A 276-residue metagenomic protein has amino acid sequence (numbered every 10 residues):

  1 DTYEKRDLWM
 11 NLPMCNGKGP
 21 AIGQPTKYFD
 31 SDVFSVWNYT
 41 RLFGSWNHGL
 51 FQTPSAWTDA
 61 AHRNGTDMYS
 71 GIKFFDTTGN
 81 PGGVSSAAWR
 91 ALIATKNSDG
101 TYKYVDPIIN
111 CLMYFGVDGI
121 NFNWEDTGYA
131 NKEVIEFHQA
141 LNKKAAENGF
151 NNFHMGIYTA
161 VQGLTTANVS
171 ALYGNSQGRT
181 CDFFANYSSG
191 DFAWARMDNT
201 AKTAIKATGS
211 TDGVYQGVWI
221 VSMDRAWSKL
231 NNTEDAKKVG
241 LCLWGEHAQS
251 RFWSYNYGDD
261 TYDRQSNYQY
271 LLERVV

Functional and structural regions predicted by a protein language model:
T2-N199: Chitinase-like catalytic core of GlcNAc-active glycosidases
N186-V276: Substrate-binding and catalytic surfaces of secreted/luminal carbohydrate-active proteins
